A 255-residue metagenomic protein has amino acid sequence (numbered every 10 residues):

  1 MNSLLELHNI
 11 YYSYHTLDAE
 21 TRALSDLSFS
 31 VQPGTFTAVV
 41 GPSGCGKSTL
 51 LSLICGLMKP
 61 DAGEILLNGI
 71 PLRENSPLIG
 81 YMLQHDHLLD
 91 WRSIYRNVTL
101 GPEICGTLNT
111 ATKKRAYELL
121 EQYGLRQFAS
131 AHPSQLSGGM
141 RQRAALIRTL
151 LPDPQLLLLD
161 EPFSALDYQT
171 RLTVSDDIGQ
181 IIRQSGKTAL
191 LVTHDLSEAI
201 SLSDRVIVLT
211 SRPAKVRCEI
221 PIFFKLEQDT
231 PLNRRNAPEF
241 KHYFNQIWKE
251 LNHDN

Functional and structural regions predicted by a protein language model:
M1-L4, S13-D26: A short, flexible loop at the N-terminus of ABC-type nucleotide-binding domains that lies
V40-P42: The feature captures the beta-strand-to-loop junction immediately N-terminal to the Walker
C55: Helix-to-loop junction immediately C-terminal to a conserved catalytic motif
G63-N75: Conserved ABC transporter NBD signature motif
Y95-E103, K113, P221: Short helical segment in ABC ATPase nucleotide-binding domains corresponding to the A-loop/adjacent helical element
A131-S134, P152: Conserved signature/switch motifs of ABC ATPase nucleotide-binding domains
L157-D160: Catalytic Walker B motif of ABC-type/P-loop ATPase nucleotide-binding domains
